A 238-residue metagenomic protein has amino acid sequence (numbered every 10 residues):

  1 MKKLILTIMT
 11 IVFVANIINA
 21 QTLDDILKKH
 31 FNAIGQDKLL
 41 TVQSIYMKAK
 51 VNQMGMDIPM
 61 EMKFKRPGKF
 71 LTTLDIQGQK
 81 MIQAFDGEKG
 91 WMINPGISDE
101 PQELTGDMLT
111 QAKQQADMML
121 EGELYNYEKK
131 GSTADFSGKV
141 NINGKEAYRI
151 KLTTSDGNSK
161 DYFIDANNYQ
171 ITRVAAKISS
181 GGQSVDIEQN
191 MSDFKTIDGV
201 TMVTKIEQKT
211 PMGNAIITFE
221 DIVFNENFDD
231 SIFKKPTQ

Functional and structural regions predicted by a protein language model:
M1-L23: Bacterial Sec-dependent N-terminal signal peptides
N19-K29, K38, M92-N158, S179-V185 (+1 more regions): Flexible, processing/modification-adjacent segments and terminal tails in exported/periplasmic/extracellular proteins
D24-S98, D135: N-terminal mature ectodomain segment of secretory-pathway/periplasmic proteins
K50-V51, S137-V140, F194: Short, solvent-exposed loop/turn elements at beta->coil junctions and helix N-caps that rim active or binding pockets
Q53, I76, I142-N143, I197: Structural motif
M60-E61, F70-T72, M81, S132 (+4 more regions): Residue-level detector of beta-strand structural context in well-folded domains
F64-R66, F85, N141, I164 (+1 more regions): Generic beta-strand structural signal
Q79, E146-K235: Gly/Pro-enriched, hydrophobic low-complexity segments that function as extracytoplasmic propeptides/linkers
